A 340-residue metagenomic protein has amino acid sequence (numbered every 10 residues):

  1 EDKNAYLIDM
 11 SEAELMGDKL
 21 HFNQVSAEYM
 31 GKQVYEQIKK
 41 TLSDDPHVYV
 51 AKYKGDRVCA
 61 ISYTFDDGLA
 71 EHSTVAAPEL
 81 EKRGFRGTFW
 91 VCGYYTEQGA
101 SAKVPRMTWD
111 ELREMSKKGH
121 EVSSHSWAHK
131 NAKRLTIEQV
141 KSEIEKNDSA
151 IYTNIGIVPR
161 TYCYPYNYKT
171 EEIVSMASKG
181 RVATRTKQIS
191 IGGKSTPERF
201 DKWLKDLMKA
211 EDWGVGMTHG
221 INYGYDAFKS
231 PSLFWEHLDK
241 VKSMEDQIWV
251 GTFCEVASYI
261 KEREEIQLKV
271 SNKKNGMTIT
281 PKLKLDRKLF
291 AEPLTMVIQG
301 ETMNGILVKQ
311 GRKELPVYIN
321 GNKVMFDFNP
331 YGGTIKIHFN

Functional and structural regions predicted by a protein language model:
E1-S43: Catalytic His-Asp segment of secreted/periplasmic serine-dependent ester chemistry enzymes
N4-Y6, H120, I248: Short, conserved active-site loop motifs that form the nucleotide-linked donor/cofactor pocket
D18-Q24, P159, I221-K229: Active-site rim elements
Y35, S73, A77, W109-R113 (+3 more regions): Generic structural signal for well-ordered alpha-helices, preferentially at hydrophobic/aromatic core positions
S43-G55, G87, V91-G93, E97-Q98 (+5 more regions): C-terminal domain-boundary segment and adjacent tail
P46-H72: Boundary/entry segment of secreted carbohydrate-active catalytic domains
C59-I61, E71, E81-A183, K187-G192 (+1 more regions): Metal-dependent polysaccharide deacetylase catalytic core of the NodB/CE4 family, i.e., the active-site-bearing domain
I319-N340: C-terminal beta-strand-rich structural cap/linker in extracellular carbohydrate-active enzymes
